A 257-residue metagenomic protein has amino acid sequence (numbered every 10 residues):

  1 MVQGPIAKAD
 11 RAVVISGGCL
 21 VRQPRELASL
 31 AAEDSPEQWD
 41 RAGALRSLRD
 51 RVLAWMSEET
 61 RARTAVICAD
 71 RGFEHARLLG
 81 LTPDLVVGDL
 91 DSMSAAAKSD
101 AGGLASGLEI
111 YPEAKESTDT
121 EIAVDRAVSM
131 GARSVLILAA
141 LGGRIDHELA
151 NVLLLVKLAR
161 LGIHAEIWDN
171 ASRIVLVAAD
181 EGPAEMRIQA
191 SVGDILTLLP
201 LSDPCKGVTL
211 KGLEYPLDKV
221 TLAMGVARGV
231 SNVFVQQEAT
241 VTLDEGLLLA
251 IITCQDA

Functional and structural regions predicted by a protein language model:
M1-D100: N-terminal beta-strand-loop-alpha-helix module at the start of alpha/beta ligand-binding or catalytic domains
R22-P24, S117-E121, R144-L149: Short glycine/serine/threonine-rich phosphate/pyrophosphate-binding segments that cradle anionic phosphate groups
R77, V128-G131: Non-catalytic positions within long, well-ordered alpha-helices that form the structural scaffold/packing of enzyme
A95-K98, G102, S106, E113 (+1 more regions): Long, charge-dense
L108-S129: Short phosphate-binding loop-to-helix
M130, S134-P183: Anionic-ligand-binding alpha/beta catalytic cores of soluble enzymes and soluble regulatory domains that recognize
S172, V177-A257: Long, charged alpha-helical interface segments
